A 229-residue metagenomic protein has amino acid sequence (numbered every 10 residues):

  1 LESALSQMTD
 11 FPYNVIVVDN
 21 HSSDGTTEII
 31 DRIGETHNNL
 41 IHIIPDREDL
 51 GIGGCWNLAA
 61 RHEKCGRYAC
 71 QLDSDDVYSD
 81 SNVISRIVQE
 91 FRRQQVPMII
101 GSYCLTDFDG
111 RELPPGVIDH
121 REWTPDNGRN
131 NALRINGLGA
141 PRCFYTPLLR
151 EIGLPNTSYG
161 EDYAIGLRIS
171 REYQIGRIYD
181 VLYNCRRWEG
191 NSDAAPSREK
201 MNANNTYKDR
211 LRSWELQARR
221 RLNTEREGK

Functional and structural regions predicted by a protein language model:
E2-P12: Short, acidic, metal-binding catalytic loop of nucleotide-sugar glycosyltransferases
D19-E28, E48: A conserved acidic beta->alpha catalytic loop
D46-K64: Glycine-rich, basic loop-to-helix element that forms the pyrophosphate-binding segment of sugar-nucleotide handling
R47-E48, D73-D75, E161: Short acidic donor-binding/metal-coordinating loop in glycosyltransferase active sites
G51, V77-Y78, C104-T106, A164: A short, conserved beta-strand element in the Rossmann-like catalytic core that flanks the donor/metal-binding loop
G66-V77: Short beta-strand-to-loop acidic/aromatic patch adjacent to the donor-nucleotide binding site
N82-P114: Conserved donor NDP-sugar-binding/catalytic core segment of glycosyltransferases
P125-R210, W214: Conserved nucleotide-sugar donor-binding catalytic segment
